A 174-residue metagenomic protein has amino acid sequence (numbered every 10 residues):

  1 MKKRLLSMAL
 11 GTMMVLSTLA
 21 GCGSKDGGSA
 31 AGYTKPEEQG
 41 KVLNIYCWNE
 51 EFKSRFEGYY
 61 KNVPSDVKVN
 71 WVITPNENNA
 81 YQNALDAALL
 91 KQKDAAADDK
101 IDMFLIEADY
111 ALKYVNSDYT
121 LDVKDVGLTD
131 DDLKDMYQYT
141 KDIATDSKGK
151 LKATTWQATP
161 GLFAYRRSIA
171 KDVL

Functional and structural regions predicted by a protein language model:
R4-M8, A20-L112, D130-D131: Conserved N-terminal structural module of periplasmic/extracytoplasmic solute-binding proteins
M14-T18: Hydrophobic core
E57-K61, V115, K124, K171: Class I S-adenosyl-L-methionine
K93, I106-L162: Hinge/lid segment of periplasmic solute-binding proteins
S168-L174: Aromatic-glycine-rich donor-binding/catalytic loop that engages nucleotide-sugar donors across glycosyltransferases
